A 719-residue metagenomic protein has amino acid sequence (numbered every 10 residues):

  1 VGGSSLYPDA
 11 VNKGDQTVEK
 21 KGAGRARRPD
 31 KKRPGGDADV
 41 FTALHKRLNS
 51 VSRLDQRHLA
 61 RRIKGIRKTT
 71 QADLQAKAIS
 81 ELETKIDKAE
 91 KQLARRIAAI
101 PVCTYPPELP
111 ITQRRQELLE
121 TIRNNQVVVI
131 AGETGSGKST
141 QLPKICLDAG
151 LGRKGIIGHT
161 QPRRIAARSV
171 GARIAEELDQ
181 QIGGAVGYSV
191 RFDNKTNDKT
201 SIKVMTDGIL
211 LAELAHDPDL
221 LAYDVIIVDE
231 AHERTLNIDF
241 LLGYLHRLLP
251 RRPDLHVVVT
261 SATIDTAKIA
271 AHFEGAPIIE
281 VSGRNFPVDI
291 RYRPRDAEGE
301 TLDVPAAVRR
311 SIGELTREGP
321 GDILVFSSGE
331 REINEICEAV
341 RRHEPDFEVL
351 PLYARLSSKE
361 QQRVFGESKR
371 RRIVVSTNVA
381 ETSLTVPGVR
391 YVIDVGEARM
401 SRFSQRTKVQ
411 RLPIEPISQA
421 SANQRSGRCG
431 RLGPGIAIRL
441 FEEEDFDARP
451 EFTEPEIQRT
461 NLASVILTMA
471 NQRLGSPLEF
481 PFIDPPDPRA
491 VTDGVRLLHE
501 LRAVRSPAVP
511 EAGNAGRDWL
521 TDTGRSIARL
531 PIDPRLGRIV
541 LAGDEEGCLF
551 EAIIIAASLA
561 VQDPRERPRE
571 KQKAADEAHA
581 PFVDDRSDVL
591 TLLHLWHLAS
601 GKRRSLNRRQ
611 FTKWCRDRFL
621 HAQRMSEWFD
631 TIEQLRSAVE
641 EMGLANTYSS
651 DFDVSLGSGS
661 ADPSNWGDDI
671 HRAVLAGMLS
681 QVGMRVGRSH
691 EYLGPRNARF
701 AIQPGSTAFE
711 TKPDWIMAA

Functional and structural regions predicted by a protein language model:
G3-I539: P-loop NTPase motor module signature
P345-D346, P351, I393, S401 (+1 more regions): Second RecA-like catalytic domain
